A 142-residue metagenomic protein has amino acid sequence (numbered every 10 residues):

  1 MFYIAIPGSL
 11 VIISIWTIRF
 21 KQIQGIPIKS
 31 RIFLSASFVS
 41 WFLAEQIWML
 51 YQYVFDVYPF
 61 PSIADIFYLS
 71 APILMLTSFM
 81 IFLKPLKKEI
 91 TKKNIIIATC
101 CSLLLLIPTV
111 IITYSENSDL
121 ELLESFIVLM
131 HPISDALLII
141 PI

Functional and structural regions predicted by a protein language model:
M1-I142: Polytopic alpha-helical membrane-helix bundles and their juxtamembrane interface segments in multi-pass membrane
